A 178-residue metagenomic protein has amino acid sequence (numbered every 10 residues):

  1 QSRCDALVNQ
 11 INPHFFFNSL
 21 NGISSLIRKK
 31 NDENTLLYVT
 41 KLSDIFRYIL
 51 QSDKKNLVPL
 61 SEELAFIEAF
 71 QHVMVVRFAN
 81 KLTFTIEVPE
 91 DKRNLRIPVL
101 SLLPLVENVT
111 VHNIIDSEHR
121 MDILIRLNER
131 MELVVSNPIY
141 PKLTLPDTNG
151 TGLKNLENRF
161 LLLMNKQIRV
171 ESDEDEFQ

Functional and structural regions predicted by a protein language model:
Q1-F177: Two-component histidine phosphotransfer core
